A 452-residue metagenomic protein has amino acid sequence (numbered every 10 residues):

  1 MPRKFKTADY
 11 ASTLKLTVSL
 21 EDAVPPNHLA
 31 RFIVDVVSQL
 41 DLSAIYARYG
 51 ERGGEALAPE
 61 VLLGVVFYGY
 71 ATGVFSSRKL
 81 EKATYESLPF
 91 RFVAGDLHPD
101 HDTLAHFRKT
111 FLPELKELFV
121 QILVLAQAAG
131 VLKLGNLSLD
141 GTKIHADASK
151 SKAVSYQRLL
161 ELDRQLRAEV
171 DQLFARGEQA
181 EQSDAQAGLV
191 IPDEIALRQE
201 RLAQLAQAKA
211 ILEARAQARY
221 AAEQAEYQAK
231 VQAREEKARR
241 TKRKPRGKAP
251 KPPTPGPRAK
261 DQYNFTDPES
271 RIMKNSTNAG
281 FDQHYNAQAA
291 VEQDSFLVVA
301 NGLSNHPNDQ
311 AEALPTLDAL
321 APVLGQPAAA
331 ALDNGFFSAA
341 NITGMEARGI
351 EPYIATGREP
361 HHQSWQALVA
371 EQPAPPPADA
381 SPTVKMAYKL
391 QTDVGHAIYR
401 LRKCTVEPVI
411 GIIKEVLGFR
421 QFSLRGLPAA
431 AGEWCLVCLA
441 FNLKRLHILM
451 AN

Functional and structural regions predicted by a protein language model:
M1-R31: Hydrophobic alpha-helical membrane-insertion signals
R3-T7, V66, G73-E86, D96-N452: Anion-binding and metal-coordination hotspots
K6-Y10, G54-E55, F92: A short, ordered amphipathic alpha-helix with a cationic face
V24-F67, T72: Basic, short loop/linker segments at the boundary and entry of helix-turn-helix/winged-helix-like folds
Q39-A44, S87, R91, V416: A short secondary-structure junction motif
